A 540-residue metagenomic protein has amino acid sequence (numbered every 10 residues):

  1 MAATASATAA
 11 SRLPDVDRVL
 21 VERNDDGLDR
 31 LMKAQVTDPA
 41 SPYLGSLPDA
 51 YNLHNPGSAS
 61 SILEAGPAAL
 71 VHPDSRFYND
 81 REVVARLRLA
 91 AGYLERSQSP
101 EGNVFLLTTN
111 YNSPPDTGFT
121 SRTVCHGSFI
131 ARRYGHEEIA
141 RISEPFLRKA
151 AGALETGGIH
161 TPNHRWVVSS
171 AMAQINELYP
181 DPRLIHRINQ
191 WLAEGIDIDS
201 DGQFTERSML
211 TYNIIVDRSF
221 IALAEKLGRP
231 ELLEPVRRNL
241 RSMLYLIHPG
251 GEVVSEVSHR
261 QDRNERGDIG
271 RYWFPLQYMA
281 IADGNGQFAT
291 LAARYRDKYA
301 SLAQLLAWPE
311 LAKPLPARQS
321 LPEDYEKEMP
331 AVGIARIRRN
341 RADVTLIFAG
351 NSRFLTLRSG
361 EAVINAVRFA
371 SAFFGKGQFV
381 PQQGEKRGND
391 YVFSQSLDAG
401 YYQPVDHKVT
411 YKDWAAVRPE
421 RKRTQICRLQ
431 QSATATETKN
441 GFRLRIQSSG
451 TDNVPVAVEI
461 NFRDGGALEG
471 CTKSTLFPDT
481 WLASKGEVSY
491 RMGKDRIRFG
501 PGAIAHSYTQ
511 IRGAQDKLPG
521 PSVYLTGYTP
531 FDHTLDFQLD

Functional and structural regions predicted by a protein language model:
A2-S61, R81-G92, S97-S99: Low-complexity, Ser/Thr/Pro/Gly-enriched N-terminal "stalk/linker" regions
D38-G45, P100-F105, G202-Q203, G251-S255 (+1 more regions): Glycine-centered small-residue hotspots that permit tight backbone geometry or close packing
A50-R229, L233: Aromatic-lined, polymer-binding surfaces characteristic of secreted/periplasmic polysaccharide-degrading enzymes
V124-A131, P180-Q190, L227-R237, F274-Q287 (+2 more regions): Short, highly charged low-complexity linear segments
Q174, L306-A317, Y528-D540: Short amphipathic alpha-helical segments
R207-A224, K485, P519-Q538: Aromatic-anchored, glycine/proline-accented short structural segments that stabilize local strand-turns or short
P230-G493, R498-G500: Extended polysaccharide-engagement surfaces of secreted carbohydrate-active enzymes
M492-D540: Beta-strand-rich recognition/accessory modules
